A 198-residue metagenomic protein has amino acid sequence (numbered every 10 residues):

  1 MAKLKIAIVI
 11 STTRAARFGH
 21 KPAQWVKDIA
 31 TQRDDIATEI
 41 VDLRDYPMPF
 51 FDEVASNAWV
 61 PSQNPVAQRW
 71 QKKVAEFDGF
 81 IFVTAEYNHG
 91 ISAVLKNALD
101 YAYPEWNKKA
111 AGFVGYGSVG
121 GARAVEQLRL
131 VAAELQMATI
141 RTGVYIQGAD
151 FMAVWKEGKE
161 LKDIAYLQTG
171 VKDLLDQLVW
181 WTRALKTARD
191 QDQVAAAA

Functional and structural regions predicted by a protein language model:
M1-A2, W106-K108: Short, flexible coil/linker segments at domain boundaries that flank nucleotide/cofactor-interacting
M1-T84, H89-K96, Y101, K159-K172 (+2 more regions): N-terminal beta1-alpha1-beta2 submodule of the flavodoxin-like/Rossmannoid cofactor-binding fold
A102, W106, A132-Q136, T182 (+1 more regions): Short, well-ordered alpha-helical segments in soluble proteins
N107-A153, A165-G170: Short, glycine-/small-residue-rich phosphate/pyrophosphate-handling segment
A153-K159: Amphipathic alpha-helix from the class-I
